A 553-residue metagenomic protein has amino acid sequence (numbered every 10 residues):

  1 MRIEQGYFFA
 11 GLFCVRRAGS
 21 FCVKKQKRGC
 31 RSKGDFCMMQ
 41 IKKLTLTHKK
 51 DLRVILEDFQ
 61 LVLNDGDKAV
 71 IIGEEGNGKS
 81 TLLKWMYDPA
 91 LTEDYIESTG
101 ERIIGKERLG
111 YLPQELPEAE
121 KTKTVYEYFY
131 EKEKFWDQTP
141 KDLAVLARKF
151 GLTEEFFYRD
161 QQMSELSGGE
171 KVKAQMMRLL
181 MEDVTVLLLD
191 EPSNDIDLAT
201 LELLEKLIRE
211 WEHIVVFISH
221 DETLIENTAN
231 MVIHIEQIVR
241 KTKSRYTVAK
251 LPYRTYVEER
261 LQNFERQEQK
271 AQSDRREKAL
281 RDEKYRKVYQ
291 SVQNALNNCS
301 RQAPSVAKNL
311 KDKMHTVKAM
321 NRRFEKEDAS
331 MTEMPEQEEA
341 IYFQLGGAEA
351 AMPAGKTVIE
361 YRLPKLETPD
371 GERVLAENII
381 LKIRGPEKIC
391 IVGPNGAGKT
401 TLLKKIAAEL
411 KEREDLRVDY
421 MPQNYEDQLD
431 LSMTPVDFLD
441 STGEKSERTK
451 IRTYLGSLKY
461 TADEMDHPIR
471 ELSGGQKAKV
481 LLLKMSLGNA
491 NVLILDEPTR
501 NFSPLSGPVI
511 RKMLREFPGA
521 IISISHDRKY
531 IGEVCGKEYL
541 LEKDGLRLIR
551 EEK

Functional and structural regions predicted by a protein language model:
Q5-L12, A18-S20, G29-Q267, A351-K553: ABC ATP-binding cassette signature C-motif
K25-K27: Polybasic, lysine-rich low-complexity intrinsically disordered segments
F264-V374: Flexible nucleotide-interacting loop at or near the entrance of a catalytic core
